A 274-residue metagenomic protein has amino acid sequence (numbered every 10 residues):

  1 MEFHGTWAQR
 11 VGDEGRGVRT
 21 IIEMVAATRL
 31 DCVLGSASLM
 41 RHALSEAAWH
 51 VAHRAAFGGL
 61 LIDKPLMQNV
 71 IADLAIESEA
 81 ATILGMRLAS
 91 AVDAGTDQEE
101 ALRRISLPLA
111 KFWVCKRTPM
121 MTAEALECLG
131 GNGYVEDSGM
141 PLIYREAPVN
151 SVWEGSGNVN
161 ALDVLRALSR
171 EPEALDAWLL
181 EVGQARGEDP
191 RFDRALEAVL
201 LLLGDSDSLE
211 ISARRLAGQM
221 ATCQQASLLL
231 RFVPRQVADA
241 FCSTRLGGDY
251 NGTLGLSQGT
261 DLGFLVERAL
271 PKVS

Functional and structural regions predicted by a protein language model:
M1-A198: Internal glycine-rich alpha/beta core junctions
E171, E181-S274: C-terminal amphipathic alpha-helical interaction region
